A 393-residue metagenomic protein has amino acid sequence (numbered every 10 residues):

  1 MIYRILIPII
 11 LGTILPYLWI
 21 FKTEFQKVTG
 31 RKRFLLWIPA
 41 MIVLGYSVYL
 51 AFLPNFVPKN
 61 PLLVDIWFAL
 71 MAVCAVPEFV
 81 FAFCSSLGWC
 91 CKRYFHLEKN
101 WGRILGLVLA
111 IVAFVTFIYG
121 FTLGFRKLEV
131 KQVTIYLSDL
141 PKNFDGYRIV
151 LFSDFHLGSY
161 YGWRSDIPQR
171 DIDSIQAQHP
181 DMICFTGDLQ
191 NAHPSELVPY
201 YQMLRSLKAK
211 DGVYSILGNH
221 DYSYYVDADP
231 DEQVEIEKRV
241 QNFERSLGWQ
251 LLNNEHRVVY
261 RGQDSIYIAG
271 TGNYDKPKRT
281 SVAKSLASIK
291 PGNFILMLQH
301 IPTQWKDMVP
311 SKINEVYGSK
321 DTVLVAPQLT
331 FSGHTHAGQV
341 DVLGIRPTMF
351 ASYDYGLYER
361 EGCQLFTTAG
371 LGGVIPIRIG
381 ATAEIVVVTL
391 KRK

Functional and structural regions predicted by a protein language model:
M1-R126: Non-catalytic terminal accessory segments
P16-F25, F95-V112, T134-K142, I167-I183 (+2 more regions): Short, charge-rich amphipathic segments
N55-K59, C90, R103-L107, K142-D145 (+3 more regions): Short hydrophobic/aromatic-rich motifs at helix boundaries and adjacent loops
F83, Q132-T134, R148, V387: Beta-strand secondary-structure signal
F114-L140, S159-W163: Hydrophobic alpha-helical transmembrane segments in integral membrane proteins
N143-K393: Soluble catalytic domains of enzymes that build or remodel membrane lipids, polysaccharides, and related
